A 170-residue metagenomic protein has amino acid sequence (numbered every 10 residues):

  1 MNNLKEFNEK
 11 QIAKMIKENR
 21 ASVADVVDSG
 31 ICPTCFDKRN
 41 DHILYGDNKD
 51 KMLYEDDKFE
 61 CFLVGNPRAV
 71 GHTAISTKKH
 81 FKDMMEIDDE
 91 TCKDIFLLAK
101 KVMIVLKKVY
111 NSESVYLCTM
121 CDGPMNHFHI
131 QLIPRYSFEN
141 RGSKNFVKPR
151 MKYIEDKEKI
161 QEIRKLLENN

Functional and structural regions predicted by a protein language model:
M1-I31, I133-N170: Conserved His + Asp/Glu catalytic blocks
M1-S76: Active-site microenvironments that recognize anionic phosphate/pyrophosphate groups
N40, F59, N66-R68, F81-K82 (+3 more regions): Short, charged/polar surface micro-motifs in flexible loops or helix N-caps
Y54-D56, R68-G71, E90, A99 (+2 more regions): Short connector loops at helix/strand junctions that flank enzyme active sites, especially segments positioning acidic
H72, T77, C118, D122-V147: Histidine-centered divalent-metal-coordination microenvironment in nucleic-acid enzymes
T73-F96, V147-I154: Short histidine-centered catalytic/ligand-binding loop motif
I87-V109, E158-L166: Long, well-ordered alpha-helical scaffolding segments within enzyme catalytic domains, especially pronounced
L97, I104-Q131: Mid-chain, well-packed structural core segment of small domains
